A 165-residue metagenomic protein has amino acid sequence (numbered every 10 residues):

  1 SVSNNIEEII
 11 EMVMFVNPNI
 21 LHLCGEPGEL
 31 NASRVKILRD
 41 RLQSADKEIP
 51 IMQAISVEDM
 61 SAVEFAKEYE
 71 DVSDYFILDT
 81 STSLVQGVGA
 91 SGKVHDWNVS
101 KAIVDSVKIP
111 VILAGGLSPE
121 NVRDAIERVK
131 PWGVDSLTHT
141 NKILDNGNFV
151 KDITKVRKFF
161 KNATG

Functional and structural regions predicted by a protein language model:
S3-L113, N121: Conserved anion-binding
H22-L30, D79-Q86, R128-R157: Glycine-rich phosphate-binding active-site loops on the catalytic face of alpha/beta enzymes
I37, D124, K155-K158: Alpha-helical elements of Rossmann-like donor-binding domains used by nucleotide-donor carbohydrate transfer enzymes
H95, L117-E120, K151-T154: Residue-level signal for the nucleotide or nucleotide-sugar donor/cofactor binding architecture
L113-K130, N141: A C-terminal functional module that forms or caps the active site or interfaces directly with catalytic machinery
T164-G165: Generic C-terminal helix-cap and adjacent flexible tail
